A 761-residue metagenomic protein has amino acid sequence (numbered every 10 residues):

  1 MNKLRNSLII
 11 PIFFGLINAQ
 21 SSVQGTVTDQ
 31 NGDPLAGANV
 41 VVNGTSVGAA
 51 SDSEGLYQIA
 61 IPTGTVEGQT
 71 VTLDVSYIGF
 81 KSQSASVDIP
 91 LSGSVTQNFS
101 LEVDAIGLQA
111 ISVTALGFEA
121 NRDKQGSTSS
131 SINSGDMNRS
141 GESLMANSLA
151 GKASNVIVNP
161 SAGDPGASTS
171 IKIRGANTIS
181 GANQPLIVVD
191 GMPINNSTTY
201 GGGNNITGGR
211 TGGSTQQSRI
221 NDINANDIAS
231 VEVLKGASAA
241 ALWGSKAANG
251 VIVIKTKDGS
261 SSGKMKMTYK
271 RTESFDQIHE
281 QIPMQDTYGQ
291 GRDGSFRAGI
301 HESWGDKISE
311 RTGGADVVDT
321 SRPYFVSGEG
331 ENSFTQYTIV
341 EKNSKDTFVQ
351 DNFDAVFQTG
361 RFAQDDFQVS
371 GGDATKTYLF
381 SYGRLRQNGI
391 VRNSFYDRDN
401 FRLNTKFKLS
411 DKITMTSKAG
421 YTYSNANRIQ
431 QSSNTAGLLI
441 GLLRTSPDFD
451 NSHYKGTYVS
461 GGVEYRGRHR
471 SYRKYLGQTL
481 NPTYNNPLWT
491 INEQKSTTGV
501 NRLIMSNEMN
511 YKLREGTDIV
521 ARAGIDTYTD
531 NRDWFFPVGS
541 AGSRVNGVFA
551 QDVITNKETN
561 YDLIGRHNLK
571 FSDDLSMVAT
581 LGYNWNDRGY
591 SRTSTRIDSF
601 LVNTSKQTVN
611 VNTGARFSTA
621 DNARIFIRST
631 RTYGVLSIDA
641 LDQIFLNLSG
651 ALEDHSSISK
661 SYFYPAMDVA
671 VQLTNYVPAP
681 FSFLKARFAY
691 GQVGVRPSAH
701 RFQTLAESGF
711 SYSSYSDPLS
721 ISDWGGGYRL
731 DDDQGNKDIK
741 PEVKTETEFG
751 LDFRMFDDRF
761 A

Functional and structural regions predicted by a protein language model:
V27-Q30, T128-G151, N159-G163, I171-T178 (+3 more regions): Short, polar/charged loop or turn motifs at beta-strand boundaries
T28-D33, A38-N43, T72-K81, P90-N138 (+2 more regions): Short, acidic, small-residue-rich periplasmic hinge/interaction motif at the N-terminus of Gram-negative outer-membrane
N43, V47-L56, S112-S140, G166-S170 (+1 more regions): N-terminal periplasmic "start-of-domain" segments of outer-membrane beta-barrel proteins
S46-V47, D52-A110, G244-K246, T256-D258: Periplasmic N-terminal soluble interaction domains immediately after the signal peptide in Gram-negative
A60, A146-G202, A229-S230, A240-G259: Extracytoplasmic beta-strand/coil segments of soluble accessory domains associated with Gram-negative outer-membrane
G135, T199-G201, T207-G208, T215-D258 (+10 more regions): Outer-membrane beta-barrel proteins
K152, D164-T169, I179-P185, I194-I220 (+5 more regions): Residues embedded in well-ordered regular secondary structure
Q184, R398, N404-I413, K418-Y423 (+2 more regions): Extracellular/periplasmic, surface-exposed regions of secreted and cell-surface proteins
